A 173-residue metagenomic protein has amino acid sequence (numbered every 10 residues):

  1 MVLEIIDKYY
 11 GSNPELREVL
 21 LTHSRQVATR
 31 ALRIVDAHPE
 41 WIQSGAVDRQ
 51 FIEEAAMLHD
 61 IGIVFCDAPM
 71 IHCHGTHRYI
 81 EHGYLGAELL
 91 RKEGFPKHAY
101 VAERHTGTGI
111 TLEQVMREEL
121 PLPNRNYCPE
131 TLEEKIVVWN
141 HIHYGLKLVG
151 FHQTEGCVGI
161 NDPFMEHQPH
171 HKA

Functional and structural regions predicted by a protein language model:
M1-E81: Acidic/His-rich, divalent-metal-binding segments that scaffold phosphate/diphosphate chemistry
I5-S12, V101, P163, H167: Residues that form generic nucleotide/phosphate-binding pockets
E15-S44, L58, E113-A173: Divalent metal-dependent phosphate-bond-processing catalytic cores, especially two-metal-ion Mg2+/Mn2+ enzymes that act
R30-V47, Y84-K97, E103, H141: Generic detector of contiguous secondary-structure segments
Q43-L58, L85, K97-V101, E130-I136: Alpha-helical scaffolds flanking conserved acidic
I61, H105-G107, H143: Catalytic metal-binding/acid-base residues of hydrolase active sites
F65-C66, I110, K147: Conserved protein kinase catalytic core
M70-E119: Helix-adjacent hinge/juxtasegments
